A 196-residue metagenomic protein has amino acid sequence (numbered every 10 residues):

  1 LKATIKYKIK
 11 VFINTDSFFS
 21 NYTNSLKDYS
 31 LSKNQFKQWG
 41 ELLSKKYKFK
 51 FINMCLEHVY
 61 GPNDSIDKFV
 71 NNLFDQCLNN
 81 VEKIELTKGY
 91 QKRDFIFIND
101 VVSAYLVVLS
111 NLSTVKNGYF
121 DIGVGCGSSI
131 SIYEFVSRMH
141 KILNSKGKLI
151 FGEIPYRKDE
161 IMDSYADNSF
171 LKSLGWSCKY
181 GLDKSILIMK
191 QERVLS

Functional and structural regions predicted by a protein language model:
L1, K33, K37, I186: Short, conserved alpha-helix that lines the donor NDP-sugar binding/gating region of sugar-transfer enzymes
L1-S30: Conserved Rossmann-fold NAD(P)-dependent oxidoreductase catalytic core, especially the SDR/UDP-sugar
A3-Y7, L42, K46, N111 (+2 more regions): Active-site catalytic microenvironments for nucleophilic, acid-base chemistry
T4-I13, K48-K50, E82, Y119: Active-site loop of short-chain dehydrogenase/reductase
I13-S17, C55-E57, Y90, G125: Active-site beta-alpha turn of Rossmann-fold NAD(P)-dependent dehydrogenases/reductases
S17-N21, H58-D64, S129: Active-site proximal helix/loop that lines the substrate pocket of Rossmann-like NAD(P)-dependent oxidoreductase domains
D28-S30, N34, Q38-R93, I98-L109 (+1 more regions): NAD(P)-dependent short-chain dehydrogenase/reductase
L78-S196: C-terminal substrate-binding subdomain of Rossmann-fold SDR/epimerase-dehydratase oxidoreductases
